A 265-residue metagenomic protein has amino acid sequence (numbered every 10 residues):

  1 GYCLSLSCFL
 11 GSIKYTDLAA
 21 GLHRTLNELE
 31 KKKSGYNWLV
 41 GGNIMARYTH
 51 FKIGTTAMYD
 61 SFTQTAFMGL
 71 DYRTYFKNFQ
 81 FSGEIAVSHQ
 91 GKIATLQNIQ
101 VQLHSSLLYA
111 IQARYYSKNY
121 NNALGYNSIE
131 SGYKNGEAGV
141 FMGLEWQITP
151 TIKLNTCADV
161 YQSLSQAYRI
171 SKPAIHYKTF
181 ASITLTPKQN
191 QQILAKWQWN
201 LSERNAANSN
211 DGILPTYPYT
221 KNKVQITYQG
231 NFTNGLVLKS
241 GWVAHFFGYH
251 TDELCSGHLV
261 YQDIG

Functional and structural regions predicted by a protein language model:
Y2-S61: Hydrophobic, small-residue-rich alpha-helical packing segments that form membrane-like cores
N37, G42, T56-G265: Exposed, low-structure sequence patches enriched in small/polar residues
